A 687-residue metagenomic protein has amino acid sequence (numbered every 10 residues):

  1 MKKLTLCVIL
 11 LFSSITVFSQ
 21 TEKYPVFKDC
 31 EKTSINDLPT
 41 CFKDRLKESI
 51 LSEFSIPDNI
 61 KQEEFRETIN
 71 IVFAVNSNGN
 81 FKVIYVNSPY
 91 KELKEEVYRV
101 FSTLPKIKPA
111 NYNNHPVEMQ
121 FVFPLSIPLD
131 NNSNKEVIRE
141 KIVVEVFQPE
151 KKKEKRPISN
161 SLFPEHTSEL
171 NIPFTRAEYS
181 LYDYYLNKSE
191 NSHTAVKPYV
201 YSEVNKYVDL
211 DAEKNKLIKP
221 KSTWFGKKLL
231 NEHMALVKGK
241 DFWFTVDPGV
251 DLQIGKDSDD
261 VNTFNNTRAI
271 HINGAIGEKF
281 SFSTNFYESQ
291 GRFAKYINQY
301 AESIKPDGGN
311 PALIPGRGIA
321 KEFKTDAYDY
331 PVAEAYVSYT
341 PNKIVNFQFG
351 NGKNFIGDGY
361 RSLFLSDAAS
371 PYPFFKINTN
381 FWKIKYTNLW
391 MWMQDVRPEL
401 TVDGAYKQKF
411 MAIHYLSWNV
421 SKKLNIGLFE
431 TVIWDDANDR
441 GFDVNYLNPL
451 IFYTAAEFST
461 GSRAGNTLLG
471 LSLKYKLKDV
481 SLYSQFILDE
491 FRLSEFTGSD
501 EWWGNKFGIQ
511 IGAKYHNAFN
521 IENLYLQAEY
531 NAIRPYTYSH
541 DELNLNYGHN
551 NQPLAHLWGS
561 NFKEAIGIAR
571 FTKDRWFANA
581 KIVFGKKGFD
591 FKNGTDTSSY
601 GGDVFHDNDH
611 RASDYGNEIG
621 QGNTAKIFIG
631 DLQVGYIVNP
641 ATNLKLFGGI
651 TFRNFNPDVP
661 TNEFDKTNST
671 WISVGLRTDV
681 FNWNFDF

Functional and structural regions predicted by a protein language model:
T5-L6, F18-P149: Charge-biased low-complexity segments
F65-E67, V117-M119, F264, D329 (+7 more regions): Residue-level preference for beta-strand/loop junctions
F73, Y85-S88, F123, L129 (+5 more regions): A mature extracytoplasmic/lumenal domain signature
P105-K106, P248-I254, I650-R653: Generic short beta-strand segments
R156-N425, V432-D436, D500-F507, K514 (+4 more regions): Outer-membrane beta-barrel channel domains
G239, Y330, L424-F687: Exposed, low-structure sequence patches enriched in small/polar residues
